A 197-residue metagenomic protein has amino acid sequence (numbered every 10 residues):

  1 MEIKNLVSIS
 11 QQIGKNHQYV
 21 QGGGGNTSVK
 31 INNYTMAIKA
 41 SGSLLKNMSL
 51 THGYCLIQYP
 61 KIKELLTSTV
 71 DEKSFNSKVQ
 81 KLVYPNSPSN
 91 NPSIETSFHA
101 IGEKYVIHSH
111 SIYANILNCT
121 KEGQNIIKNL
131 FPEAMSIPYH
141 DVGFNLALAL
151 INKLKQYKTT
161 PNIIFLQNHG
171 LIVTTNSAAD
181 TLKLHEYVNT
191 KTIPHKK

Functional and structural regions predicted by a protein language model:
M1-K197: Glycine-rich flexible loops
